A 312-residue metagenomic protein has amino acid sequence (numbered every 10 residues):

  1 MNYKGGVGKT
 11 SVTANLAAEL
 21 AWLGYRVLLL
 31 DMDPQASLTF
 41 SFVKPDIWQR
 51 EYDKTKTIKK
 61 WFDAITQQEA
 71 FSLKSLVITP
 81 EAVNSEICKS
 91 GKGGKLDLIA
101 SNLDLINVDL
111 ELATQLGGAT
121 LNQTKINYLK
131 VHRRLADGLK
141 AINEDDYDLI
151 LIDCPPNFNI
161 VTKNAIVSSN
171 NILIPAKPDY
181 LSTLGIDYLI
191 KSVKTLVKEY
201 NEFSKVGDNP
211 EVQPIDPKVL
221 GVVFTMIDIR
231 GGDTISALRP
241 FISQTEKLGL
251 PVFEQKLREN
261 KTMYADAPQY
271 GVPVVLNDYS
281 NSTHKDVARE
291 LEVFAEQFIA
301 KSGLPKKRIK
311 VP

Functional and structural regions predicted by a protein language model:
M1-P312: P-loop NTP-binding core
